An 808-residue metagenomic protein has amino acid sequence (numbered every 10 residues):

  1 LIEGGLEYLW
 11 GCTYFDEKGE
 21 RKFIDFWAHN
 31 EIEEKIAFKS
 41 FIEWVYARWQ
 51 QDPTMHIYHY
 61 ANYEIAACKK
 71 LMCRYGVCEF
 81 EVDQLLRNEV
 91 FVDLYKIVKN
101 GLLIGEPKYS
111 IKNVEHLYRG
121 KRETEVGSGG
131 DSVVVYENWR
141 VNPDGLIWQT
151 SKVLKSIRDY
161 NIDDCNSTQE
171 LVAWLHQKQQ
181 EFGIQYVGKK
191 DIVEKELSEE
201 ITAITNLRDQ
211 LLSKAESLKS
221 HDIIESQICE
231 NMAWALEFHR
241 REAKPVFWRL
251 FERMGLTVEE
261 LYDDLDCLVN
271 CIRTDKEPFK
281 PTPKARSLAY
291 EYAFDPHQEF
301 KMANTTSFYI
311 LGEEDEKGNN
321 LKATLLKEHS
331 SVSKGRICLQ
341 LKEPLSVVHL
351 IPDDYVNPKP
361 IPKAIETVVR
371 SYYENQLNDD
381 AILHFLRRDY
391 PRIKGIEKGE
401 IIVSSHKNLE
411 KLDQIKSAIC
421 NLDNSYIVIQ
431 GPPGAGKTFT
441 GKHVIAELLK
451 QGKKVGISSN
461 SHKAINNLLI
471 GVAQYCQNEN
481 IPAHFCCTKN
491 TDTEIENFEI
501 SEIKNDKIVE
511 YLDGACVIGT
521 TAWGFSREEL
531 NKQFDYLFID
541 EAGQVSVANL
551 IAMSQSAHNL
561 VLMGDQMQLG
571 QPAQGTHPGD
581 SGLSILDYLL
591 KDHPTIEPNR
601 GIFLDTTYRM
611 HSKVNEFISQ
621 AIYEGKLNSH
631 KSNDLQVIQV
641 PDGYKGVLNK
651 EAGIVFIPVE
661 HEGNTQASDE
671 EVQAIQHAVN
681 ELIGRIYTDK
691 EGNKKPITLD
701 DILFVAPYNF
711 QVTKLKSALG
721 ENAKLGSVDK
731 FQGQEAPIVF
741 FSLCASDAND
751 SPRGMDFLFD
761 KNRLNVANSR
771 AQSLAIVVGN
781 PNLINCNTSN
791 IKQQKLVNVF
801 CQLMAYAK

Functional and structural regions predicted by a protein language model:
I2-E43, D83, G318-P391, I396-L409 (+5 more regions): Metal-dependent catalytic core segments for phosphate chemistry
K35-M55, C420, I675-P696: Short, basic/hydrophobic alpha-helical segments
Y58, F80-I162: Active-site-proximal helix-loop-helix substrate-binding element of RNase H-like nuclease domains
G130-L218: Mixed-charge, glycine-rich, non-catalytic linkers/tails in nucleic-acid processing enzymes
Y186-A303, E313-E316, E651, A667-D669 (+2 more regions): Accessory interdomain/linker segments of ATP-dependent helicases and helicase-like nucleic-acid enzymes that mediate
F300, N304-E328: Ser/Thr/Gly-rich low-complexity blocks that favor extended beta-strand/coil architectures
C338-T521, K626-Y687: ASCE P-loop NTPase motor cores of helicases and related translocases
K450-G452, S459-G471, V509, D513 (+2 more regions): Conserved helicase motor core of SF1/SF2 NTP-dependent helicases
